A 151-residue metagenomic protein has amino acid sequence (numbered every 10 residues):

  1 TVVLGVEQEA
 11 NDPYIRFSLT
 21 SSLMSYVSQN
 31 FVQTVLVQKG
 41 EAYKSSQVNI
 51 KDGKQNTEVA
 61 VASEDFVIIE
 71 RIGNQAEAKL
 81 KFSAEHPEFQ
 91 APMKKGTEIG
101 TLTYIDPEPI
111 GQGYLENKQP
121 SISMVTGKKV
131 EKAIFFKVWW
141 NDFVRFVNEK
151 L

Functional and structural regions predicted by a protein language model:
T1-F31: Active-site-proximal alpha-helical segments within enzyme catalytic domains
Y26-L151: Conserved SxxK-family serine transpeptidase/carboxypeptidase catalytic domain of penicillin-binding proteins
